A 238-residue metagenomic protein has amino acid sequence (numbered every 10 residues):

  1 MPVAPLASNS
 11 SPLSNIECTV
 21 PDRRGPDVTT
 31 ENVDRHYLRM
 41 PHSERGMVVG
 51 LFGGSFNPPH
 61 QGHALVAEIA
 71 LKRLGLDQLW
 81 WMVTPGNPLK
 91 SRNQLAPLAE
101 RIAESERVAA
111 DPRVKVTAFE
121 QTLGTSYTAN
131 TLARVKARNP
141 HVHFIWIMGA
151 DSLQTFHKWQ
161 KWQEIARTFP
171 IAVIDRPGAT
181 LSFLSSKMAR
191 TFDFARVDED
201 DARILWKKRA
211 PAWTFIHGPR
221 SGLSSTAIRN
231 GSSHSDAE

Functional and structural regions predicted by a protein language model:
P2-E238: Nucleotidyltransferase catalytic core that binds NTPs
